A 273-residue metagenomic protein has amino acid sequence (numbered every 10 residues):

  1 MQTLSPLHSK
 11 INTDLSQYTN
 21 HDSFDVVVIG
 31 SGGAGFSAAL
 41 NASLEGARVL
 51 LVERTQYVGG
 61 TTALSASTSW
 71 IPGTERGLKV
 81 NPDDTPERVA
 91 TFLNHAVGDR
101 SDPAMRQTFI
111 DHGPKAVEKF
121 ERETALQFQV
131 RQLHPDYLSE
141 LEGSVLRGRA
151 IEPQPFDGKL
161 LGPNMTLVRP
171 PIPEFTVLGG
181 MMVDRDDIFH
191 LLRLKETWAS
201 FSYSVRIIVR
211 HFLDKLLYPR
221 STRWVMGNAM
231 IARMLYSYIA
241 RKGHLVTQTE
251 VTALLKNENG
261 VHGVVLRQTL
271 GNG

Functional and structural regions predicted by a protein language model:
M1-V26, L44: Extreme N-terminal leader/targeting segments of oxidoreductases
T3-T13, R54-H244: Conserved N-terminal/central alpha/beta ligand/cofactor-binding core
T19-H21, A253-L255, V265: Accessory "access/gating" subregions that flank catalytic or transport cores
V26-L51: N-terminal Rossmann-like FAD-binding beta1-loop-alpha1 element of flavoenzymes
V27-I29, V251, G273: Short hydrophobic core segments
T247-H262: A conserved short coil-to-beta-strand element within the FAD-binding core of flavoproteins
H262, R267-G273: Short, intrinsically disordered, charge-balanced linker/junction segments flanking boundaries in proteins
